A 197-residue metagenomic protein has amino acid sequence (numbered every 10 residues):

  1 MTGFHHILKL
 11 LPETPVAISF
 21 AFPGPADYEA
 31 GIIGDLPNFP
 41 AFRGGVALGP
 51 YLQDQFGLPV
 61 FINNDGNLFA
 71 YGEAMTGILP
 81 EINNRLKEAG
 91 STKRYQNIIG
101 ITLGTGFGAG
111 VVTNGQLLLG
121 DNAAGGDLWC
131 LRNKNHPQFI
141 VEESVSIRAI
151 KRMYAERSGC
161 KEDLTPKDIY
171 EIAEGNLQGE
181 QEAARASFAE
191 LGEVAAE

Functional and structural regions predicted by a protein language model:
M1-S19, D27-I32, P50-L58, M75-K93 (+1 more regions): ATP-binding/phosphotransfer module of carbohydrate and carboxylate kinases, centering on a glycine-rich
I18-G24, L103-T105: Glycine-rich beta-strand-to-loop/alpha-helix junction loops that act as flexible
P25-Y28, N67-A70, G108: Short, active-site-adjacent cap segments at secondary-structure transitions
G31-G44: A charged helix-plus-loop insertion that forms the helical arch/lid used to bind and gate nucleic-acid substrates
G45-Q53, G66: Anion-binding (especially nucleotide phosphate/pyrophosphate-binding) glycine-rich loop and adjoining beta-alpha core
V60-G66: General beta-strand structural signal in soluble alpha/beta enzymes
L86-R148: Glycine-rich phosphate-binding loop of actin/hexokinase-like ATP-binding domains
